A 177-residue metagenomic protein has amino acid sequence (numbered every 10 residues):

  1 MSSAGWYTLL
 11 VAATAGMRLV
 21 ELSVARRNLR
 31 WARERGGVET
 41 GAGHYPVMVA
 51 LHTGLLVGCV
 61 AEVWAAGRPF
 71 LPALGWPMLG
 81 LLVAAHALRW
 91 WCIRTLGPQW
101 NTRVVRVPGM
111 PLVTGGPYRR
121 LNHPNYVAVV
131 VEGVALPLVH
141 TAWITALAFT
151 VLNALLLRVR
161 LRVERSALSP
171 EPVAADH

Functional and structural regions predicted by a protein language model:
M1-W6: Feature marks short, highly hydrophobic, charge-poor N-terminal signal-anchor/signal peptide-like helices that anchor
Y7-A12, G80-A84: Membrane-embedded alpha-helical segments that form the functional core of polytopic membrane enzymes, especially those
T8-L9, A61, L147: Alpha-helical hydrophobic membrane-insertion segments
V11-R26: N-terminal signal-anchor/start-transfer transmembrane helix
S23-H44, F70-H177: Cytosolic-biased juxtamembrane loops and peripheral soluble domains of multi-pass membrane proteins
V24, T53-P69, T95: Membrane-helix exit/interface motif
A42-G54: Interfacial helix-start motif at the membrane-water boundary
